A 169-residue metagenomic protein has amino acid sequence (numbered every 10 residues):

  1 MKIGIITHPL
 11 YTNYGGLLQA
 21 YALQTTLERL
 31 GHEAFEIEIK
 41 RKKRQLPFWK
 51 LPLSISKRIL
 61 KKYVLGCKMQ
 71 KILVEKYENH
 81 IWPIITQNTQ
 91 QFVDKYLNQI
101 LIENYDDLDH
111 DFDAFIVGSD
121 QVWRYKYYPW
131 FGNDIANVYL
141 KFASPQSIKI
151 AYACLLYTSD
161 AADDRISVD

Functional and structural regions predicted by a protein language model:
K2-Y11: Nucleotide-activated donor-dependent transferases that construct or modify glycoconjugates
I3, A34-F35, K149-I150: Hydrophobic anchor at the start of a short beta-strand that flanks the dinucleotide cofactor-binding loop
L10-T12, R41-K42, D120-R124, L156: Short, solvent-exposed loop/turn segments at secondary-structure junctions
L17-L27: Short amphipathic alpha-helix
E38-N98: Membrane-proximal basic amphipathic "stem/tether" segments
V93, Y105-W130: Short N-terminal targeting/anchoring amphipathic segment
A114-G118, P129-L156: Active-site proximal beta-strand in glycosyltransferases
Y157-A162: Conserved small/polar residues in nucleotide/adenosyl-binding loops
